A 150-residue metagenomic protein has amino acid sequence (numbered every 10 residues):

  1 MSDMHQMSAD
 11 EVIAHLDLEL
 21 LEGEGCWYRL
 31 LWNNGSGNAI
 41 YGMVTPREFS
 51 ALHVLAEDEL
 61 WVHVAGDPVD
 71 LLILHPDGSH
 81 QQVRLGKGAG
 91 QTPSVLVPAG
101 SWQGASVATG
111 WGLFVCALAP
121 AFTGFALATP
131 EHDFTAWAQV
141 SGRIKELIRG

Functional and structural regions predicted by a protein language model:
S2-L96, G104, W111-G112, P120-G124 (+1 more regions): Non-catalytic, conserved peripheral segments adjacent to functional cores
